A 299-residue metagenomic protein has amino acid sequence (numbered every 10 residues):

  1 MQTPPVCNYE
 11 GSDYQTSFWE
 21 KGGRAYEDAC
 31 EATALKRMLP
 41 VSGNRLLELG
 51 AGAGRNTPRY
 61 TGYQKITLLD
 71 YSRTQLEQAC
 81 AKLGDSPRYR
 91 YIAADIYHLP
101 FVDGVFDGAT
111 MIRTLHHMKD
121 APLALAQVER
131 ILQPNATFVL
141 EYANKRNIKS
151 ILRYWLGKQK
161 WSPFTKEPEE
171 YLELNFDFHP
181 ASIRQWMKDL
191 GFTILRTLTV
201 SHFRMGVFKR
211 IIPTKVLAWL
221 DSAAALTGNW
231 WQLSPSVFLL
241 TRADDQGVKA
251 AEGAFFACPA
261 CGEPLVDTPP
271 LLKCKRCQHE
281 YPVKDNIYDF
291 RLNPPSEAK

Functional and structural regions predicted by a protein language model:
M1-S42, R55, Q75, R291-K299: Conserved class I S-adenosyl-L-methionine
L47, A51-H98: Class I SAM-dependent methyltransferase SAM/SAH-binding core
Y97-G108: A short acidic, Gly/Pro-enriched loop at the edge of an enzyme's catalytic core that lines a small-molecule cofactor
G108-D120: A short SAM/SAH-binding and catalytic strip from SAM-dependent methyltransferases
P122-T137: A short glycine-rich, Lys/Arg-flanked "PGG" loop and its adjoining helix->strand segment in the class I
T137-S162: Conserved class I S-adenosyl-L-methionine
G157-K160, Q185, R196-P264: A C-terminal cap/extension of S-adenosyl-L-methionine-dependent methyltransferases that defines the acceptor-substrate
W161-S182: Acceptor-substrate binding/catalytic loop of class I
